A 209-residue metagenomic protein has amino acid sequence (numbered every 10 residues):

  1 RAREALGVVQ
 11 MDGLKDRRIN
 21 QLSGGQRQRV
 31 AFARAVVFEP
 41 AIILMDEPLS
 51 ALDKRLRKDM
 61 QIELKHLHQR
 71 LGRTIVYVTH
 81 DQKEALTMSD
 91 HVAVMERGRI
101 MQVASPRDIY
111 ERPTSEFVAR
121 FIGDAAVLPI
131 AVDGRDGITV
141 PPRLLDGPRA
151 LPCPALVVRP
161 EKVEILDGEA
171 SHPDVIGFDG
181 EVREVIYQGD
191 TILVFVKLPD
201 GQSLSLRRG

Functional and structural regions predicted by a protein language model:
R1-F117: ABC ATPase nucleotide-binding domains
R73-V76, V127, T191: Secondary-structure boundary/capping residues
M101-Q102, Y110, T114, I122 (+3 more regions): Alpha-helix N-cap/loop-to-helix boundary motif
E111-G134, V157: C-terminal boundary and immediately downstream tail of ABC-type ATPase nucleotide-binding domains
A125, D136-G209: Non-catalytic connector elements of ABC transporters
